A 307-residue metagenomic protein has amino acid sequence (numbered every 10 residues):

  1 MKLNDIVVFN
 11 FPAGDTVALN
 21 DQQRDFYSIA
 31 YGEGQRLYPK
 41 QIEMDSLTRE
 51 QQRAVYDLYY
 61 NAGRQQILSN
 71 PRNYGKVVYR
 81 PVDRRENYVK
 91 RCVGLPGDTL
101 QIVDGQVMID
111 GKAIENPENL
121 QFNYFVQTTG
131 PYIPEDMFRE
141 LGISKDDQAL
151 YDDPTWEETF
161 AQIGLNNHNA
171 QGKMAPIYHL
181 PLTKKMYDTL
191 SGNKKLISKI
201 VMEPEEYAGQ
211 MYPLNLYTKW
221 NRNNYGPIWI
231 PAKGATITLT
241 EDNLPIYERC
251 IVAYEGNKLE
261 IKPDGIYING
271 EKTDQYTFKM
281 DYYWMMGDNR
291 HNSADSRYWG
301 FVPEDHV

Functional and structural regions predicted by a protein language model:
M1-V307: Extended hydrophobic leader/signal-anchor segments used for secretion and membrane insertion
